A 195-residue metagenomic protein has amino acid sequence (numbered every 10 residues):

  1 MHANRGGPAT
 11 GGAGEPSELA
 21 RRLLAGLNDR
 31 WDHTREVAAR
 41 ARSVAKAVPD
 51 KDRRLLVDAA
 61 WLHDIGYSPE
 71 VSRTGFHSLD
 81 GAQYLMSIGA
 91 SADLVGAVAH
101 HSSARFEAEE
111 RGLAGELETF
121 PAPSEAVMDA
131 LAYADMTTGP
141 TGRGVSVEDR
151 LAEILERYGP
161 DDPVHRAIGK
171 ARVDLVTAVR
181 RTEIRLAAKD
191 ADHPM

Functional and structural regions predicted by a protein language model:
H2-G11, R22-D50, L62, A90 (+1 more regions): Divalent metal-dependent phosphate-bond-processing catalytic cores, especially two-metal-ion Mg2+/Mn2+ enzymes that act
E15, D29-D32, E36, L55 (+1 more regions): An amphipathic alpha-helix/helix-turn recognition signal
S17-R21: Short glycine/proline-rich turn/loop motifs
R53-L85, V95-R105: His-Asp-centered metal-binding catalytic motifs of divalent-metal-dependent phosphohydrolases/nucleases
